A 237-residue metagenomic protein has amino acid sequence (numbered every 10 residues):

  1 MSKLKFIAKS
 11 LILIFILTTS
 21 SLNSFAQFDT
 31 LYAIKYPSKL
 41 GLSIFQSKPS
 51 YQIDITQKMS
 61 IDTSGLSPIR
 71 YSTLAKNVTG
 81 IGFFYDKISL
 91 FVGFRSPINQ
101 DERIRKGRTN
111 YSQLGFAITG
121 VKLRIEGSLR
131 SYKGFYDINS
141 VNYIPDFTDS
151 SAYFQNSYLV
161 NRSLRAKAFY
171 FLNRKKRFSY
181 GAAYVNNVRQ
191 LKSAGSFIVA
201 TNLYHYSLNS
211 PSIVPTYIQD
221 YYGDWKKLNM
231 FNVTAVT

Functional and structural regions predicted by a protein language model:
M1-K35: Bacterial Sec-dependent N-terminal signal peptides
A26-S43, P68, K176-A194: Outer-membrane beta-barrel biogenesis signature
I34-I53, F83-K87, A194-L203: Transmembrane beta-strand segments of Gram-negative outer membrane beta-barrel proteins
S38-L40, T73-T79, F84, R108-S112 (+4 more regions): Residues that define the transmembrane beta-barrel architecture of outer-membrane proteins
F45-P49, F84, G93-N99, R130-Y132 (+3 more regions): Outer-membrane beta-barrel pore domains and translocons
S50-V78, G93-G107: Surface-exposed strand-loop-strand hairpins of Gram-negative outer-membrane beta-barrel proteins
G115-N229: Outer-membrane pore/translocation modules
